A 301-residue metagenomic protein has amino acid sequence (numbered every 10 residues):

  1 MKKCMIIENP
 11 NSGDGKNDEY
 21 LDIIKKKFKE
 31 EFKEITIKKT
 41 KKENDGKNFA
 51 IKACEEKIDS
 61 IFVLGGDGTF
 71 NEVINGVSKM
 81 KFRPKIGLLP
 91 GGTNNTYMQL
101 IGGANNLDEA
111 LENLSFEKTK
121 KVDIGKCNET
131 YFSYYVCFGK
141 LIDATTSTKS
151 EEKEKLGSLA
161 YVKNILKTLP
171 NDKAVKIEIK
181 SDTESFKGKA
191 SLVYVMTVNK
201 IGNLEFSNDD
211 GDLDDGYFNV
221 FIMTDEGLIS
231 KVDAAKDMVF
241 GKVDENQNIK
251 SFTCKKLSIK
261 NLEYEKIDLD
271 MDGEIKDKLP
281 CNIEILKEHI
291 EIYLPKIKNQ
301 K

Functional and structural regions predicted by a protein language model:
M1-I61, N75, K301: ATP/NTP phosphate-donor binding region
P10, L64-G66, G91: Glycine-rich beta-strand-to-loop/alpha-helix junction loops that act as flexible
N17, S181, K187, D212 (+1 more regions): ATP/nucleoside-binding phosphotransfer catalytic cores, i.e., glycine-rich phosphate-binding loops
E31, T40, K79-Y194: Catalytic core of DAGKc-family lipid kinases
G68-P84: Short Gly/Thr/Asp-enriched flexible loops that form oxyanion-binding sites at enzyme active sites
C137, Y194-S207, I275: Glycine-rich phosphate/pyrophosphate-binding beta-alpha loops
E152-L159, D209-I229: Gly/Ser/Thr-rich active-site loops/lids in small-molecule metabolic enzymes that frequently grip phosphoryl groups
